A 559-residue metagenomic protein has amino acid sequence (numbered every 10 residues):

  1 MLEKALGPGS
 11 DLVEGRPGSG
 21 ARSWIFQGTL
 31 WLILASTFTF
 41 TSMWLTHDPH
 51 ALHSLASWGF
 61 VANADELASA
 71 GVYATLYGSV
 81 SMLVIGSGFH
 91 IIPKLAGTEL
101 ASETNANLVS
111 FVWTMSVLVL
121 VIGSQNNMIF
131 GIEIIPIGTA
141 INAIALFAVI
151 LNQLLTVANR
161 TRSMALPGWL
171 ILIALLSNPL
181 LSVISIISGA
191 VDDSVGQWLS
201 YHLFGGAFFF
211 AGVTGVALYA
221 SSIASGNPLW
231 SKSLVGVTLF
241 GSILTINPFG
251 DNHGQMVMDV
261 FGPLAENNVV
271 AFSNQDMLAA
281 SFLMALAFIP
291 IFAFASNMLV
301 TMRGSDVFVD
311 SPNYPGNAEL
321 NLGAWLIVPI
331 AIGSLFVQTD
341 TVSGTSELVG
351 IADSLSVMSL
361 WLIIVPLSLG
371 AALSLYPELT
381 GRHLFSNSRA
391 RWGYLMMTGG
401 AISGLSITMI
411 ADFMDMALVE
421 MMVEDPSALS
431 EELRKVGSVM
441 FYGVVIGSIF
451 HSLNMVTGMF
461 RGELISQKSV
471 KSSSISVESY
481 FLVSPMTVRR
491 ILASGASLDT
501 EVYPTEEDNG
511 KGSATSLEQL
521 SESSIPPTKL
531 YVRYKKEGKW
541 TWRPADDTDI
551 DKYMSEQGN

Functional and structural regions predicted by a protein language model:
M1-N559: Hydrophobic alpha-helical transmembrane segments of multi-pass integral membrane proteins
